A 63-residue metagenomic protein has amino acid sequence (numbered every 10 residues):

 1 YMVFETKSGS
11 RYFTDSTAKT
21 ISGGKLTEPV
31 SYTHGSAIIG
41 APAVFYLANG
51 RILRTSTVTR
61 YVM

Functional and structural regions predicted by a protein language model:
Y1-M63: Cysteine-centric segments in proteins
